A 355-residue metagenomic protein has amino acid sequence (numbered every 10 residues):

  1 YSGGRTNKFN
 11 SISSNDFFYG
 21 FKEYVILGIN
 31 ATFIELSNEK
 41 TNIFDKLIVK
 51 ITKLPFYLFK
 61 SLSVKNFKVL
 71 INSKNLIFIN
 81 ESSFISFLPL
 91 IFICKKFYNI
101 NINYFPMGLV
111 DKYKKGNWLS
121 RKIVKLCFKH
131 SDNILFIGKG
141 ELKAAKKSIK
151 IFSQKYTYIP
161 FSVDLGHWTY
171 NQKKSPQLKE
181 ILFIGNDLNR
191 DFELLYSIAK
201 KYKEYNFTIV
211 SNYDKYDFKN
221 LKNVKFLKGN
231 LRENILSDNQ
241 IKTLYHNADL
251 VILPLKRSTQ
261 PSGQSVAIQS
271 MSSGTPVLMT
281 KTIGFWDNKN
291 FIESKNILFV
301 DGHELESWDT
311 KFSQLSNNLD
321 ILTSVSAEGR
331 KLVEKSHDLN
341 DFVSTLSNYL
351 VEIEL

Functional and structural regions predicted by a protein language model:
K8, P176-D238: Conserved catalytic-core segment of nucleotide-activated headgroup transferases in glycan assembly
K65-N72, K96-F97, K114-I134: Membrane-proximal helix-turn-helix segments that form the acceptor-binding/catalytic region of lipid-linked
I100-N117: A short, histidine- and acid-enriched strand-loop-helix "catalytic/donor-clamping" loop that lines the nucleotide-sugar
D132-Q154: A short, active-site helix/loop in glycosyltransferases that binds the activated sugar's phosphate group
K143-K146, P160-L178, K219, I353: Acidic anion/phosphate-binding donor-loop and adjacent secondary structure in glycosyltransferase catalytic cores
N186, F291-E306, Q314-D320: Conserved acidic donor-binding segment of nucleotide-sugar-dependent glycosyltransferases
T243-S262, T275: Acidic donor-binding loop of glycosyltransferase active sites
D320-L350: A charged, aromatic-enriched C-terminal amphipathic alpha-helix characteristic of glycosyltransferases across folds
